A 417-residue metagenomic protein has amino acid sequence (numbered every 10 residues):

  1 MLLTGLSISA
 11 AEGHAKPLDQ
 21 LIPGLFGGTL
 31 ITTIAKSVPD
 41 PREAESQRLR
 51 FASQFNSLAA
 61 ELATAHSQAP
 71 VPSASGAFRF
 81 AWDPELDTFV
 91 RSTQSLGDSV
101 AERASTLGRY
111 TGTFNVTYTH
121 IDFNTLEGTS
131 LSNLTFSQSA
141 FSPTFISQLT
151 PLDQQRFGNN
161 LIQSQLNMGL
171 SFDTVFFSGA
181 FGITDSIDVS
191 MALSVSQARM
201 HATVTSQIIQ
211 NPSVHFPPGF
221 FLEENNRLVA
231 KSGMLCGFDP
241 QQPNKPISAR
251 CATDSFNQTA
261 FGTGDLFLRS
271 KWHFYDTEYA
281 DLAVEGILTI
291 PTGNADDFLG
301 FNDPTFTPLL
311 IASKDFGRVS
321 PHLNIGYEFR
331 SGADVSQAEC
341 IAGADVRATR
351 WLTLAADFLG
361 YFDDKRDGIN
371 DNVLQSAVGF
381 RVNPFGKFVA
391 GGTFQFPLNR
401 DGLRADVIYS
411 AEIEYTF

Functional and structural regions predicted by a protein language model:
M1-S7: Bacterial N-terminal signal peptides
I8-A15: Sec/Tat signal peptide C-region and signal peptidase I cleavage site
A15-R330, Q337-E339, G343-T416: Transmembrane beta-barrel domains of Gram-negative outer membranes and organellar outer membranes
